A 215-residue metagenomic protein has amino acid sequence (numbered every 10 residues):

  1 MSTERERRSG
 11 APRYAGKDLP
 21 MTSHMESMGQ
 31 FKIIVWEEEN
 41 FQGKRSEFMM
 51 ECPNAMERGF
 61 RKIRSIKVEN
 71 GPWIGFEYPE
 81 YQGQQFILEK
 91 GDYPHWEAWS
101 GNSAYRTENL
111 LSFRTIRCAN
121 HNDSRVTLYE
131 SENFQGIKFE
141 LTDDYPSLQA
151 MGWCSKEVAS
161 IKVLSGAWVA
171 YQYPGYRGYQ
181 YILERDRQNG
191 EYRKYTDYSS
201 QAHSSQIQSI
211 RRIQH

Functional and structural regions predicted by a protein language model:
M1-H215: Compact beta-sheet-dominated domain cores in extracellular/mature segments
